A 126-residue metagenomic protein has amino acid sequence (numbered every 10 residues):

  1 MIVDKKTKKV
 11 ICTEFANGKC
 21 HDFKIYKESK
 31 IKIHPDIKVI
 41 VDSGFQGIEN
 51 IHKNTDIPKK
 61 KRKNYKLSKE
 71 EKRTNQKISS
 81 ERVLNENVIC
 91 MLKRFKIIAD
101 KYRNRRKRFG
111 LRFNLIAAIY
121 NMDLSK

Functional and structural regions predicted by a protein language model:
M1-K126: Short, well-ordered secondary-structure "scaffold" segments embedded in the functional core of diverse domains
